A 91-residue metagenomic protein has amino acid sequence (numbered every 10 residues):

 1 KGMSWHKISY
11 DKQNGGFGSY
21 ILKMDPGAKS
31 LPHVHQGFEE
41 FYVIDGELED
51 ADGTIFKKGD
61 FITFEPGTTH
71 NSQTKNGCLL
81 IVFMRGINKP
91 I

Functional and structural regions predicted by a protein language model:
K1-A28, P32: A short glycine-rich, His/Asp/Glu-containing loop-to-beta-strand
Q13, P66-I91: Ligand-binding loop in jelly-roll beta-barrel domains
F17-S19, F41, C78-L79: Structural motif
Y20-L22, S30-H35, D52-G53, S72-T74: Short histidine-centered beta-strand/loop micro-motifs that create catalytic or ligand/metal-coordination sites
D25-G27, I44, F64-T68: Short acidic (Asp/Glu) patches
P26, H35-A51: Glycine- and acidic-residue-biased ligand/ion/polar-headgroup-sensing regions
D50-H70: Short acidic-glycine-tyrosine-enriched beta hairpin
